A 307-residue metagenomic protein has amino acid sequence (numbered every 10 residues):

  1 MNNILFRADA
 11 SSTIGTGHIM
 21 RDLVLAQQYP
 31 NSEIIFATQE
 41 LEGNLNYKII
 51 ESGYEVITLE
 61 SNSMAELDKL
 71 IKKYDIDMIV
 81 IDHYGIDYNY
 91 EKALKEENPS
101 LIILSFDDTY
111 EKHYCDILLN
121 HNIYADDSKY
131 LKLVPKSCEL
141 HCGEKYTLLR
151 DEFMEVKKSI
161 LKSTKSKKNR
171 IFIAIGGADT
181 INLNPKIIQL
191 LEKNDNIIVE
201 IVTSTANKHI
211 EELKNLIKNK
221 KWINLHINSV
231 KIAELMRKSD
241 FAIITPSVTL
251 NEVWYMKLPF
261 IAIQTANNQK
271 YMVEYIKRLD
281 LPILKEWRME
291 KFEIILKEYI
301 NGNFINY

Functional and structural regions predicted by a protein language model:
M1-L5: Extreme N-terminal starter segment of soluble prokaryotic enzymes
F6-R7, S11-T16, R21-Q28, I34-K136 (+1 more regions): Active-site and donor-binding regions of nucleotide-sugar-utilizing enzymes
C115-T180: A nucleotide-sugar donor-handling region in carbohydrate enzymes
K158, K165-K238: Donor-nucleotide binding loops and adjacent catalytic segments primarily of GT-B fold Leloir glycosyltransferases
A233, D240, K257-P259: A short alpha->beta transition loop at the rim of the catalytic pocket in nucleotide-sugar-dependent
R237-V248: Acidic donor-binding loop of glycosyltransferase active sites
L250-L296: Catalytic binding pocket for nucleotide-activated donors in carbohydrate/polymer assembly enzymes
N301-Y307: A short, well-ordered alpha-helix in the C-terminal region of glycosyltransferases
